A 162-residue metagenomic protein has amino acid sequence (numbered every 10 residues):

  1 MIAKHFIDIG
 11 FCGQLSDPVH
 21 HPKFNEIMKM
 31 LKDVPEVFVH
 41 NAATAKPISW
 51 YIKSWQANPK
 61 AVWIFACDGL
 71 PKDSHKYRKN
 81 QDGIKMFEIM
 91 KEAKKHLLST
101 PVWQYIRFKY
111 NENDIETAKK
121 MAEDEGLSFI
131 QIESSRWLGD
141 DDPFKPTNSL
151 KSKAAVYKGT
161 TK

Functional and structural regions predicted by a protein language model:
I2, W55-Q56, E123: Non-catalytic positions within long, well-ordered alpha-helices that form the structural scaffold/packing of enzyme
H5-H21, K32-I48, Q56-F87, T100-F108 (+1 more regions): Core AdoMet radical
F24, T117, A122-E123, K158-K162: Extended, non-core accessory segments
E26, G83-K91, E116: Well-ordered, non-membrane alpha-helical segments in soluble/globular domains
M28-P35, M90-L97, K119, E123: Surface-exposed amphipathic alpha-helices with a cationic face
S49-Y51, K109-E125: Catalytic cores of alpha/beta
V62-W63, G69-P71, K91, L150-K162: Short, basic, helix/turn surface patches
L127, Q131-K162: Accessory C-terminal segments flanking Radical SAM cores
